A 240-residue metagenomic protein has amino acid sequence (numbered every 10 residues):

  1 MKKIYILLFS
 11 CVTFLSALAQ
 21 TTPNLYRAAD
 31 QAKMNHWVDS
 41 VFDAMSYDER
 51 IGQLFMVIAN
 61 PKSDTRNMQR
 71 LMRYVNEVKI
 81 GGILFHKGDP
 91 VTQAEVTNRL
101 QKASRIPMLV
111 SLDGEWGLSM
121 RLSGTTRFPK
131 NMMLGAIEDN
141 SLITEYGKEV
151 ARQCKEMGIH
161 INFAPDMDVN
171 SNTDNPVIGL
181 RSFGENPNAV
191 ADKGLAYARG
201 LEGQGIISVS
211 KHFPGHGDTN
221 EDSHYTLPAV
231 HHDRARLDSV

Functional and structural regions predicted by a protein language model:
M1-P23: Bacterial Sec-dependent N-terminal signal peptides
Q20-M34: Generic start-of-chain signal for non-secretory N-termini
D30-S63: Mature N-terminal segment immediately following signal peptide/propeptide cleavage in secreted/periplasmic
Y47-I51, V75-N76, K102-S104, L201-G203: Extracellular/periplasmic catalytic domains that process cell-envelope and extracellular macromolecules
N60-M68, M72-K193, H212, G217-D233: Enzymes and membrane/adaptor proteins characterized by extended Gly/Ser/Thr/Asp/Glu-rich, aromatic-dotted
G200-S210, S223, R236-V240: Phosphate/pyrophosphate-binding betaalpha-module
